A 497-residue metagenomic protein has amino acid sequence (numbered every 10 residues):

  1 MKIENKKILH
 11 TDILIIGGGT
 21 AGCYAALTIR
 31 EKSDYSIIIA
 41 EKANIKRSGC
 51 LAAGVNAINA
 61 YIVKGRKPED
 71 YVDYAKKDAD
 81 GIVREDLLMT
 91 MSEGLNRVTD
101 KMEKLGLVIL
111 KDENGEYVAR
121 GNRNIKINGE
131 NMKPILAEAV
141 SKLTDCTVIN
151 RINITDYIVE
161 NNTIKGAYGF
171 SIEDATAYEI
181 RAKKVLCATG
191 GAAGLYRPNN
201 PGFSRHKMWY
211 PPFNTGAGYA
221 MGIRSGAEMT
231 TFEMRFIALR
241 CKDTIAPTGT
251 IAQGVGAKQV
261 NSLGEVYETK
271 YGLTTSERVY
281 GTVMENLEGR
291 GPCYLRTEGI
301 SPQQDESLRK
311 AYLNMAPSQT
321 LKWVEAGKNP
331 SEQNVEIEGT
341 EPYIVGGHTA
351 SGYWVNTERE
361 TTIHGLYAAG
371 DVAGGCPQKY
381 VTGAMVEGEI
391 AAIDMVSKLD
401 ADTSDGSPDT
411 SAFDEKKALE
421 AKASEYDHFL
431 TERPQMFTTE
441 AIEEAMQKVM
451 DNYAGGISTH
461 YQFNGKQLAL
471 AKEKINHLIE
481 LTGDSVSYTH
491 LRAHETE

Functional and structural regions predicted by a protein language model:
L9-T11, A175-K184: Core beta-strand elements of the Rossmann-like FAD/NAD(P) dinucleotide-binding domain in flavoenzyme oxidoreductases
I13-I38: N-terminal Rossmann-like FAD-binding beta1-loop-alpha1 element of flavoenzymes
I16, R181-T189: Short hydrophobic core segments
D34-L51: Glycine-rich FAD pyrophosphate-binding loop
E103-T155, T231-Y380, M385, D451-R492: Mobile, glycine/GP-rich and aromatic-enriched active-site lid/loop segments adjacent to catalytic centers
V159-Y178: Conserved beta-strand-loop-beta-strand element in the redox core of flavoprotein oxidoreductases
C187-A246, T382-V386, I390-D394: Glycine-rich loop(s) and the adjacent beta-strand/alpha-helix scaffold that form part
A401-L481: Long, amphipathic alpha-helical stalk/connector segments used for oligomerization, subunit docking, or mechanical
